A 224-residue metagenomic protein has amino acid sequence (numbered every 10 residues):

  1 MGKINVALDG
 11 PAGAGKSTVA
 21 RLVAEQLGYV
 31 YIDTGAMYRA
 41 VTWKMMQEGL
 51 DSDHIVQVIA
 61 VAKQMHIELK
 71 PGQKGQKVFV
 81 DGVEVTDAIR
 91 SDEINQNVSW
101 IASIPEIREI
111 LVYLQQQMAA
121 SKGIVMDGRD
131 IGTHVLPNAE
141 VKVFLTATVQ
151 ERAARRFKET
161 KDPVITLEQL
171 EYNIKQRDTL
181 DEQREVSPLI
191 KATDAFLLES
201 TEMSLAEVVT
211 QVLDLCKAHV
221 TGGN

Functional and structural regions predicted by a protein language model:
L8: Hydrophobic anchor at the beta1->P-loop junction of P-loop NTPases
G13: Walker A (P-loop) phosphate-binding loop of P-loop NTPases
K16: Conserved lysine of the Walker
V19: Hydrophobic positions on the alpha1 helix immediately C-terminal to the Walker A/P-loop
E25-S91: N-terminal phosphate/diphosphate-binding loop that engages ATP/GTP or pyrophosphate donors across diverse enzyme folds
K70, Q115-K122, R129, T133-H134 (+2 more regions): Small-molecule kinase domains that catalyze NTP-dependent phosphoryl transfer to phosphate-bearing small molecules
T86-K161: ATP-dependent NMP and nucleoside kinases share a basic, alpha-helical "lid"
K142-Q150, R156-E159, L197, S204 (+1 more regions): Glycine-rich phosphate-binding loops of nucleotide-dependent enzymes
